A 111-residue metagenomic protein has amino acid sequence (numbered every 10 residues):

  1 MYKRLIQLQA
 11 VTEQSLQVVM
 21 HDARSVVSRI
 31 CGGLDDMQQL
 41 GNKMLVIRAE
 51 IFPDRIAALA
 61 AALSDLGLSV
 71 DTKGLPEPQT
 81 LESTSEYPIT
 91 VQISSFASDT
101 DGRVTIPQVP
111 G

Functional and structural regions predicted by a protein language model:
M1-G111: Long, contiguous binding/interaction regions
